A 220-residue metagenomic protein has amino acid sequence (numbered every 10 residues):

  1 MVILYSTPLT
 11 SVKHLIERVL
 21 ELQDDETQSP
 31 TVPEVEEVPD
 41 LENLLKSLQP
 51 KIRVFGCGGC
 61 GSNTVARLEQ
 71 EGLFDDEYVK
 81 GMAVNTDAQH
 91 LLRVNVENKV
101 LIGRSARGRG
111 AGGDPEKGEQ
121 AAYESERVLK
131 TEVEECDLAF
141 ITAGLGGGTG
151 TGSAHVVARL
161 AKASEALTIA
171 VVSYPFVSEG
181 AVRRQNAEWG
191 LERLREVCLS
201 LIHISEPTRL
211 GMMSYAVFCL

Functional and structural regions predicted by a protein language model:
V2-S205, R209, L220: Tubulin/FtsZ superfamily GTPase core signature
S214-L220: Hydrophobic alpha-helical segments, chiefly the membrane-spanning helices and signal/signal-anchor peptides
